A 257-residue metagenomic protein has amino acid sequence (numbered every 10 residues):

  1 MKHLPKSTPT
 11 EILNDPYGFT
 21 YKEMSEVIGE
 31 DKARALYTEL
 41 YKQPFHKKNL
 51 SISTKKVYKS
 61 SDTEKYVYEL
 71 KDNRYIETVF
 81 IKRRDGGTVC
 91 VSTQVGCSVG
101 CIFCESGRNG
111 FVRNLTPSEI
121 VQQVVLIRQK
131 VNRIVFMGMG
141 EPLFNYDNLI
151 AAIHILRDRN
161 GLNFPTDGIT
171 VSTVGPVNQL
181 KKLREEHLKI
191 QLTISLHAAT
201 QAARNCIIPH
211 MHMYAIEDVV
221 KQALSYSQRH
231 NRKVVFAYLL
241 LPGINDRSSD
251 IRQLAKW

Functional and structural regions predicted by a protein language model:
M1-G87: Flexible, acidic/Gly-rich N-terminal and inter-domain linker regions that tether and position cofactor-handling modules
V57-S60, S92-T93, S106, S172 (+1 more regions): Short linear Ser/Thr-Pro motifs
K65, T88-C90, T170, A237: Short aromatic/hydrophobic contact patches that present stacked aromatics for nucleic-acid/ligand binding
L70, V95-C97, L196-A198: Short, small-residue-rich loop/turn micro-motifs
K82-S118, L126: Canonical Radical SAM [4Fe-4S] cluster-binding loop centered on the CxxxCxxC motif and its immediate flanking residues
Q122: Cys/His-clustered metal-coordination modules, chiefly Zn-binding fingers
Q129-R133, G138-W257: Conserved AdoMet/S-adenosylmethionine-binding subsite of the radical SAM
